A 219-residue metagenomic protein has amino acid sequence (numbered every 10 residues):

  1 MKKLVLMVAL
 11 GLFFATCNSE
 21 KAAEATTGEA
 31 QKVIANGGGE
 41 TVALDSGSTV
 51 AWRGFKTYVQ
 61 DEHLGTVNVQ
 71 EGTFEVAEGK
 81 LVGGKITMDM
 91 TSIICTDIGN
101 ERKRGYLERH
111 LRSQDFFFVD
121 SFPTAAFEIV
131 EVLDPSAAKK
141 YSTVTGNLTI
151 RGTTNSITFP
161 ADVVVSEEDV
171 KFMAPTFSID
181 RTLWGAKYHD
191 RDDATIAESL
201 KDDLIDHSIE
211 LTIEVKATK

Functional and structural regions predicted by a protein language model:
M1-A15: Sec-dependent bacterial lipoprotein signal peptides
C17-K219: Low-complexity, acidic/polar, glycine-enriched regions of mature
